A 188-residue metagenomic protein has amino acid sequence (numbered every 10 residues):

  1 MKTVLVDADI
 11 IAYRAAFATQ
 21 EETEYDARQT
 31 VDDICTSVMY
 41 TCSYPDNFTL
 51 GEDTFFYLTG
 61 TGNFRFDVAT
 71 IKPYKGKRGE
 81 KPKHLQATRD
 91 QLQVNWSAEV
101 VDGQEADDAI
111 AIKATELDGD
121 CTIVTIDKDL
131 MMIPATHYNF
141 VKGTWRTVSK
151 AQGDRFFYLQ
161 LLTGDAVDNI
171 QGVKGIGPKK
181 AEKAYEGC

Functional and structural regions predicted by a protein language model:
M1-Q91: Domain-level signal for Mg2+-assisted phosphodiester chemistry and nucleotide/NA-binding surfaces in nucleic-acid
L50-G51, K75-C188: Extended two-metal-dependent nuclease catalytic cores across DNA- and RNA-processing enzymes
